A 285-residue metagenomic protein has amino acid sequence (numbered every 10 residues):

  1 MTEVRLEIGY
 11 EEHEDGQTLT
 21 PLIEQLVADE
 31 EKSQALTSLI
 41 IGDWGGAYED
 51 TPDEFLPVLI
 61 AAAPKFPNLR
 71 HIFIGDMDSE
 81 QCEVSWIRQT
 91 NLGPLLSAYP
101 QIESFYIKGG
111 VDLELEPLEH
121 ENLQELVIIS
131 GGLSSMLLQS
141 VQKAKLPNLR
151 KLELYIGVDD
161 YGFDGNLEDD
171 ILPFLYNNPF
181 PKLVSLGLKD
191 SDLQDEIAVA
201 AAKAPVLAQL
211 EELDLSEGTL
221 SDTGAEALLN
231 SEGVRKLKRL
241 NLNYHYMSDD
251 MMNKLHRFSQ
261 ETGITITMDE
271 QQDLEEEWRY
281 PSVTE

Functional and structural regions predicted by a protein language model:
M1-E54, L59, A63-F66, T284-E285: N-terminal alpha-helical scaffold/docking segments in eukaryotic complex subunits
T2-E3, E31-T37, P64-H71, S97-S104 (+6 more regions): Leucine-rich repeat
L6-D15, I40-Y48, F73-S85, Q101 (+11 more regions): Concave beta-strand-loop units of leucine-rich repeat
T18-A28, D50-A62, E83-P94, K108-E116 (+5 more regions): Leucine-rich repeat
E54-F55, H256, E276-E285: Short, surface-exposed amphipathic charged segments that create phosphate/polyanion-binding patches used for binding
P100, L146, L154-G157, L188 (+7 more regions): Disulfide-stabilized cysteine-rich extracellular repeat microdomains
S185-K189, A201, L213, L228: Long, polar low-complexity repeats
L207-M252: Ankyrin-repeat and related helical/solenoid repeat scaffolds used for protein-protein interactions
